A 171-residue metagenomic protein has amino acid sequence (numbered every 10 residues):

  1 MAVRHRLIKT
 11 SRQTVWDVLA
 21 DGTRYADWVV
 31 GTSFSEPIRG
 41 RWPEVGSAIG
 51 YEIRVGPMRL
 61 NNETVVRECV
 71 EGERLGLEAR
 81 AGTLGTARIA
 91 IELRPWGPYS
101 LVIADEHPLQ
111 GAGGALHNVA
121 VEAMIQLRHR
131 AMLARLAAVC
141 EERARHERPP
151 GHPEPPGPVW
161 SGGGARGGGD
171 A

Functional and structural regions predicted by a protein language model:
M1-E44, A138-E141, G157-A171: Hydrophobic ligand-binding cavity/cleft-lining segments
H5-R6, I53, N62-E68, A79 (+1 more regions): Hydrophobic/aromatic beta-strand elements that line small-molecule binding cavities or substrate pockets in beta-rich
R12-Q13, G40-P43, R67-G72, E92-L101: A short, structured loop/turn motif at beta-sheet edges
A48-R54, L75-G82: Short beta-strand segments that buttress and anchor functional surface loops
R54-L60, Q110-G113: Short, cysteine-centered beta-strand-loop-beta hairpins and adjacent loop/turn segments enriched in charged/polar
E78-A131, E147-P149: Beta-strand/loop substructures that line and gate deep hydrophobic ligand-binding cavities in soluble
H146-P156: Short, flexible loop/turn segments with low-complexity composition
